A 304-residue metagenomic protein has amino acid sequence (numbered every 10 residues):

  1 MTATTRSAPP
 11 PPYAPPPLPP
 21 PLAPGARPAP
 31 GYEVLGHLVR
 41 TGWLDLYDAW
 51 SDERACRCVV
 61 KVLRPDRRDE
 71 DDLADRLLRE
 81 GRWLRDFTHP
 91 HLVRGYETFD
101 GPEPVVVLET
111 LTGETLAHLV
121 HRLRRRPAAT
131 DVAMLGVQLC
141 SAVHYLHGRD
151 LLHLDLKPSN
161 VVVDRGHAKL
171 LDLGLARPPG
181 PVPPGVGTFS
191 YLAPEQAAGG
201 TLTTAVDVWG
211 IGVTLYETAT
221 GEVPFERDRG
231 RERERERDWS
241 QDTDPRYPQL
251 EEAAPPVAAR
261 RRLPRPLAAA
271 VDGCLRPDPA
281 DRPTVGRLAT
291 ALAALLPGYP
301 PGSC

Functional and structural regions predicted by a protein language model:
K61-D66: Conserved beta3-strand ATP-binding lysine motif
R67-D86: AlphaC helix of the eukaryotic protein kinase fold
R94-P104: Short beta-strand micro-motifs within the conserved protein kinase catalytic domain, predominantly in the N-lobe
L116-P127: AlphaC helix of the protein kinase catalytic domain
L135-G136: Activation segment signature within eukaryotic-like protein kinase domains
L139-L151: Protein kinase catalytic-loop region centered on the HRD/HxD motif
D207: Conserved catalytic-loop aspartate of Hanks-type protein kinases
